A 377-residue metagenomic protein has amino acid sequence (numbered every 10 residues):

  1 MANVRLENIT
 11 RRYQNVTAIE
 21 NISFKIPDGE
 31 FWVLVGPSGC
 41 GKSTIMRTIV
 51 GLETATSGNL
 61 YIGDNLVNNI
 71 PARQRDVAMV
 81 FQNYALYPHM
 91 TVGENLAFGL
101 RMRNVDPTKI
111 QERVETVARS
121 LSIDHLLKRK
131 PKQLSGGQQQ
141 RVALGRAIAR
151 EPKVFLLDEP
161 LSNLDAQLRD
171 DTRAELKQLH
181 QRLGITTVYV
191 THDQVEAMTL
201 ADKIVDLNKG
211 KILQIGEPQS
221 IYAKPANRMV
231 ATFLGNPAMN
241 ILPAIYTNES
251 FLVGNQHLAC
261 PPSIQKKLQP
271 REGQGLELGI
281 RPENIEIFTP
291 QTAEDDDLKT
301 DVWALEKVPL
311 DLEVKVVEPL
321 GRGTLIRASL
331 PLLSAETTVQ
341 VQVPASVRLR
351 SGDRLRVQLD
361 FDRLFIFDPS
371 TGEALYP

Functional and structural regions predicted by a protein language model:
R5, K25, Y61, R356-Q358: ABC ATPase nucleotide-binding domain
V35-P37: The feature captures the beta-strand-to-loop junction immediately N-terminal to the Walker
V50: Helix-to-loop junction immediately C-terminal to a conserved catalytic motif
T56-N59, K109, K209, L364: Conserved coupling/switch loops of ABC nucleotide-binding domains, chiefly the family-specific signature
G58-L66: Conserved ABC transporter NBD signature motif
A72-M229, F233: ABC ATPase nucleotide-binding domains
S250-P377: Non-catalytic connector elements of ABC transporters
